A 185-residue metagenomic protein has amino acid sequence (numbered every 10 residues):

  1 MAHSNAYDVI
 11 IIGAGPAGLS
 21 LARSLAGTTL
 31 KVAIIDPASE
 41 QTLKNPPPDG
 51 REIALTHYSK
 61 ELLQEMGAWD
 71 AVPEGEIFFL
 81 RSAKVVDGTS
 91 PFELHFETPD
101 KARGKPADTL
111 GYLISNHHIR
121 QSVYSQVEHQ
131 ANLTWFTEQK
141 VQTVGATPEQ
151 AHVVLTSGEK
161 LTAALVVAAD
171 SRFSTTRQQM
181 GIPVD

Functional and structural regions predicted by a protein language model:
A2-S4, K160: Short, flexible hinge/linker loops that cap or flank conserved catalytic cores
A6-I34: N-terminal Rossmann-like FAD-binding beta1-loop-alpha1 element of flavoenzymes
A17, E40, F173: Conserved Rossmann-like nucleotide-cofactor binding loop
A26-R51: Glycine-rich FAD pyrophosphate-binding loop
T29, G67, N132: Short glycine-rich hinge loops at helix-strand junctions in the catalytic core of two-component histidine kinases
P47-G88: N-terminal FAD cofactor-binding segment of flavoenzymes
F78-Q179: Conserved N-terminal helical subregion
P183-D185: A short alpha->loop->secondary-structure connector
